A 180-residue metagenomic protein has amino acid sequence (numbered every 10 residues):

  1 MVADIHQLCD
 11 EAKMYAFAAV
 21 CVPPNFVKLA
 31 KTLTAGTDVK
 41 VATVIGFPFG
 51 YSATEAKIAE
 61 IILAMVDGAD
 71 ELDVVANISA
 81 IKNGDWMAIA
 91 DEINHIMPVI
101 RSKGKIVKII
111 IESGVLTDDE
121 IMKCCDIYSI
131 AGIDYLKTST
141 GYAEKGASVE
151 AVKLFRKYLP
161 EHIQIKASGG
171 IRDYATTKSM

Functional and structural regions predicted by a protein language model:
M1-I61, V66, K123, I127: Conserved N-terminal beta1-alpha1 strand-loop-helix module at the mouth
M1-V2, A42-I58, S79-D85, K108-E120 (+1 more regions): Active-site mouth loops of central-metabolism enzymes
A18-V22, K40-I45, D70-V74, V107-I111 (+2 more regions): Hydrophobic faces of well-ordered beta-strands that scaffold small-molecule active sites in alpha/beta enzyme cores
K31, S52-V66, L116-I127, E150-K157 (+3 more regions): Catalytic cores of alpha/beta
K31-A35, A90-R101, R156-P160: Surface-exposed amphipathic alpha-helices with a cationic face
T34-V41, G68-D70, S129-Y135, K157-I163: Glycine-enriched alpha-helix->loop->beta-strand junction motifs that scaffold or abut catalytic
I61, E71-I133: Conserved anion-binding
T140-E144: Compact, charge-rich alpha-helical regulatory domains located at protein termini
